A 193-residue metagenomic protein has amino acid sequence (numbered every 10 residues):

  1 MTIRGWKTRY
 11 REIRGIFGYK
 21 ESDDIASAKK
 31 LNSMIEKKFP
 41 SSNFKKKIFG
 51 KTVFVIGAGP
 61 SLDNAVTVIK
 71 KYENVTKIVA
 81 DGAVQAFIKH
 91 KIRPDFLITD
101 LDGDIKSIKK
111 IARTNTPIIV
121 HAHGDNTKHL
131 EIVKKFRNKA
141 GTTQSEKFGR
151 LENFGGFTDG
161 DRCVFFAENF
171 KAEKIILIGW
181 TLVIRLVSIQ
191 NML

Functional and structural regions predicted by a protein language model:
M1-V53, D63-N64, L186-S188, M192-L193: N-terminal donor/sugar-recognition subdomains of glycan-related enzymes, prototypically the membrane-proximal stem
I3, I35-T114: Metabolite-binding pocket within alpha/beta catalytic cores that recognizes anionic/polar moieties
K7, I25, G59, F157 (+1 more regions): Electropositive phosphate-/nucleotide-binding environments in soluble metabolic enzymes
I13, E73-T76, V84-E173: Acidic/Gly/His-enriched mid-domain segments of enzyme catalytic cores or analogous surface patches that mediate
V55-P60, D159, K174-S188: Glycine-rich anion-binding loop/nest that anchors nucleotide
A65-V68, K109, H129-E131, L151-N153 (+2 more regions): A short secondary-structure junction signal
H121, G141-Q144, G179-L193: Proteins with a high burden of low-complexity, intrinsically disordered sequence enriched in S/T/G/P/A and R, requiring
